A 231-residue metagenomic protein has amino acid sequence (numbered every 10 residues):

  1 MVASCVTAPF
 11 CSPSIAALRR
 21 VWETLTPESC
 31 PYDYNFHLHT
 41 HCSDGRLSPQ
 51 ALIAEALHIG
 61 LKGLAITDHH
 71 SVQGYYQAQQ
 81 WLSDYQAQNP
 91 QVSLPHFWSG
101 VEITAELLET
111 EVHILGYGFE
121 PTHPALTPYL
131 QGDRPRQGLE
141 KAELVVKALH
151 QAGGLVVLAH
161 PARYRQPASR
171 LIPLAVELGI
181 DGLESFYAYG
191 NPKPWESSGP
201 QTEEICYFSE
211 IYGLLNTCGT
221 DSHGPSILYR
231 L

Functional and structural regions predicted by a protein language model:
V2-P31, Y75-D181: Extended substrate/RNA-proximal surfaces in nucleic-acid metabolism proteins
N35-H39, H69-H70, H160, D221-H223: Histidine-centered divalent metal-coordination motifs
H39-R46, A125-G132, P192: Acidic/histidine-rich helix-loop elements that form or flank divalent-metal/phosphate-binding sites at the catalytic
D44-R46, Y75-Y76, E109-I114, P167-V176 (+2 more regions): Histidine/acidic-residue-rich catalytic or RNA/ligand-binding cores of hydrolases and nuclease-related proteins
I53-Q73, W98, L155-V157: Divalent metal-dependent hydrolysis catalytic cores, especially in the metallo-beta-lactamase
V72-W98, K193-T217: Short acidic, glycine/proline-enriched helix-loop-strand junctions
D181-K193: His/Asp/Glu-enriched short active-site or ligand-binding loop at hydrolase and phosphoryl-transfer sites
L214-Y229: Short acidic/histidine-rich active-site segments
